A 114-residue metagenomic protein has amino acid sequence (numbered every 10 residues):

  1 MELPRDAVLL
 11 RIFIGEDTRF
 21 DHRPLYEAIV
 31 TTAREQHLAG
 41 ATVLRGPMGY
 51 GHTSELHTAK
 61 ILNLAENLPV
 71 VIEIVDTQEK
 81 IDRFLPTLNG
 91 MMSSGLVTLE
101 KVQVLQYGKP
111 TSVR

Functional and structural regions predicted by a protein language model:
M1-R114: Positively charged, small/polar-rich N-terminal and surface patches that mediate targeting and assembly and bind
